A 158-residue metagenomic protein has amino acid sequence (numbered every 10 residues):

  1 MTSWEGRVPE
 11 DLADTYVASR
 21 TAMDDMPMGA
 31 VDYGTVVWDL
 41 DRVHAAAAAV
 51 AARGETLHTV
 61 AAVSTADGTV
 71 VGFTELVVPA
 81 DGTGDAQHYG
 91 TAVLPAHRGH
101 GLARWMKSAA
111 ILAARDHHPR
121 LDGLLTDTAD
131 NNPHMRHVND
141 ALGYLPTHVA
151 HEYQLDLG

Functional and structural regions predicted by a protein language model:
M1-D14: Conserved N-terminal entry element of GNAT/NAT acetyltransferase domains
M1-W4, L142-G158: C-terminal "cap" of GNAT-fold acetyltransferases
A13, V17-R20, A46-A47, K107: Hydrophobic alpha-helical core bundles mediating ligand binding, dimerization, or RNAP-core interactions
D24-D85, G90-P95: A conserved beta-strand-loop-helix scaffold within acyl/acetyltransferase catalytic domains
D85, A114-D127: Conserved GNAT acetyl-CoA-binding A-motif
V93, G99-L112, H137, A141: Conserved acetyl-CoA-binding loop-helix of GNAT-fold acetyltransferases
L94-R98, L124-R136, Q154: Conserved beta-strand-loop-alpha-helix junction that forms the acyl-donor binding cleft
R104-W105, T128-H148: Conserved active-site alpha-helix within GNAT-family acetyltransferase domains
